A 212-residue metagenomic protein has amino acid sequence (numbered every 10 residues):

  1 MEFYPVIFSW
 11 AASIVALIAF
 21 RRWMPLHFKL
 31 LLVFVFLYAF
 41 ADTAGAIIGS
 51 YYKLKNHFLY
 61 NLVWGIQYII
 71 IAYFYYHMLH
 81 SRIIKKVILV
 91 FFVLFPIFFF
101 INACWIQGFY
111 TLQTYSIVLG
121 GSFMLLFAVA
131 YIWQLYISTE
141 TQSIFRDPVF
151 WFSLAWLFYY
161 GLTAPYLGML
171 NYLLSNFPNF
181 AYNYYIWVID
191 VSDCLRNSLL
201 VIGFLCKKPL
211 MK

Functional and structural regions predicted by a protein language model:
M1-K212: Terminal, non-globular segments
